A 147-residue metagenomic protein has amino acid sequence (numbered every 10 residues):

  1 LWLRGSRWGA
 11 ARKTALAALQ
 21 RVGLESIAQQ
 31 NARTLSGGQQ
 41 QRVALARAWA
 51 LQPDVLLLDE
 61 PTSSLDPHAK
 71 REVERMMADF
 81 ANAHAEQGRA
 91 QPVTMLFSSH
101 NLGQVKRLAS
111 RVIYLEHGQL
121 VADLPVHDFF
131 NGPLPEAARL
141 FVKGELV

Functional and structural regions predicted by a protein language model:
W2, G9-I27: Conserved ABC ATPase "signature" region
N31-L35, Q39: Conserved ABC ATPase signature
Q52: Conserved catalytic motifs of ABC-family nucleotide-binding domains
L56-D59: Catalytic Walker B motif of ABC-type/P-loop ATPase nucleotide-binding domains
S99-H100: H-loop/switch region of ABC-family ATPase nucleotide-binding domains
V105-R107: A short, surface-exposed alpha-helical micro-motif characterized by mixed small hydrophobic and charged/polar residues
